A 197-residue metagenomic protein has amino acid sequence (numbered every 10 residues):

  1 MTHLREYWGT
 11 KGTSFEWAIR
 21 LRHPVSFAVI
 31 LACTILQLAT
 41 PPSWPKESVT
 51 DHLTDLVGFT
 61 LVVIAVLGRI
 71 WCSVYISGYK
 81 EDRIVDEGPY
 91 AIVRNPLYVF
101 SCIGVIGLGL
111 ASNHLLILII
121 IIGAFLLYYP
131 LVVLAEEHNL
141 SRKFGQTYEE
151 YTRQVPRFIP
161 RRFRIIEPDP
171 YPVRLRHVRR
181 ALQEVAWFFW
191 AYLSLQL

Functional and structural regions predicted by a protein language model:
M1-E87, C102-L197: Membrane-anchoring alpha-helices and their flanking helix-loop junctions
Y90: Conserved acetyl-CoA binding element of GNAT-fold acetyltransferases
V93-R94, V99, I103: Conserved SAM-binding loop
